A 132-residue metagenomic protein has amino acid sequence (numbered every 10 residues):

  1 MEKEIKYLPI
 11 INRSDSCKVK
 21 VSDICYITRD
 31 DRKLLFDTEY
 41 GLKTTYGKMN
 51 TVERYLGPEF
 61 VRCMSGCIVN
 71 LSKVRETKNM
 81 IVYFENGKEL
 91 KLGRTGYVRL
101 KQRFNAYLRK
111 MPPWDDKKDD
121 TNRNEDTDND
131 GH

Functional and structural regions predicted by a protein language model:
M1, Y7, K20, L108 (+1 more regions): N-terminal regulatory/sensing modules of transcriptional regulators
M1-E85, E89-K91, H132: Conserved binding/recognition cores within well-folded domains
V61-S65, N105-P112: Short, surface-exposed secondary-structure junctions/capping segments
G96-R99: Compact, glycine-rich, soluble single-domain proteins
K101-R103: Short, surface-exposed, low-complexity cationic segments
